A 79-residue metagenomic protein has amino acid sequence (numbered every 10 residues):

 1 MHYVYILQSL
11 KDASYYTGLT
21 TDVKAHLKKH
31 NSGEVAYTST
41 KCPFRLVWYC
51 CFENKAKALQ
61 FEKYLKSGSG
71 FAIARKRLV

Functional and structural regions predicted by a protein language model:
M1-S67, F71, L78-V79: GIY-YIG nuclease catalytic motif and its immediate N-terminal context
